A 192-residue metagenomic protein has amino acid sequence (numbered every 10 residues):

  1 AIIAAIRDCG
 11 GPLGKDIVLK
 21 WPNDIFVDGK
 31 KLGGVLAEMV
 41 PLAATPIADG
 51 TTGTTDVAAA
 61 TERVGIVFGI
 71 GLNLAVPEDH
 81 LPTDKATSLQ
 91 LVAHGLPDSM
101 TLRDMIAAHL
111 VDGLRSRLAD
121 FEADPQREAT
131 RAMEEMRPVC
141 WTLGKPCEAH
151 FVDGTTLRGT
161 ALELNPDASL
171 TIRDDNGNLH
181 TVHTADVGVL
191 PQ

Functional and structural regions predicted by a protein language model:
A1-D16, V27-Q192: Long, positively charged amphipathic alpha-helical accessory segments at protein N-termini or as interdomain linkers
I17-W21: General beta-strand structural signal in soluble alpha/beta enzymes
